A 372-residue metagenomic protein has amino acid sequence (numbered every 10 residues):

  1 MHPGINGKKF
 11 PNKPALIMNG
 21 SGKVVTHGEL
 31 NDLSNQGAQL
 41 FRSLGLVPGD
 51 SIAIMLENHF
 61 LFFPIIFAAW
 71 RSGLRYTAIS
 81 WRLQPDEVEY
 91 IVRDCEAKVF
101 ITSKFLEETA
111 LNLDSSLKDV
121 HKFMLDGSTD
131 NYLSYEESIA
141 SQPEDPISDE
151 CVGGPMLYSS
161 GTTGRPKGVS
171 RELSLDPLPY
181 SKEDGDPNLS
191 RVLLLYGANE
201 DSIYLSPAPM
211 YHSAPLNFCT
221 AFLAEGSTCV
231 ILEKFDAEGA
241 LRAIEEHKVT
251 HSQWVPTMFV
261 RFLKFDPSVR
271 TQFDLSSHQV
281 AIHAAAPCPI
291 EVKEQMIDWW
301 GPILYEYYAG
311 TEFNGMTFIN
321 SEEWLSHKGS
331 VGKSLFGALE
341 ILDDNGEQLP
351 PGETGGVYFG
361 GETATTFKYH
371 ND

Functional and structural regions predicted by a protein language model:
H2-T26, G127: AMP-dependent adenylate-forming
G20-K23, Q39-D86: Conserved AMP-binding/adenylate-forming
L56, T77-Y90, K104-L106, S227-H247: ATP-dependent adenylate-forming carboxylate-activation enzymes
F67-S72, D94, H212, L223-A224: Short hydrophobic alpha-helices that are characteristic scaffold elements of the AMP-binding
E108-L157, R165, R171-N188, D266: ANL superfamily adenylate-forming
P155-L157, A224, V249-W254, L263-H327 (+2 more regions): Gly/Ser/Thr-rich phosphate-binding loop
P177-P207, Y211-H251, F265: Conserved AMP-binding/adenylation subdomain of ANL enzymes
S334, E347-D372: Conserved ATP/PPi-binding loop(s) of AMP-dependent carboxylate-activating enzymes
